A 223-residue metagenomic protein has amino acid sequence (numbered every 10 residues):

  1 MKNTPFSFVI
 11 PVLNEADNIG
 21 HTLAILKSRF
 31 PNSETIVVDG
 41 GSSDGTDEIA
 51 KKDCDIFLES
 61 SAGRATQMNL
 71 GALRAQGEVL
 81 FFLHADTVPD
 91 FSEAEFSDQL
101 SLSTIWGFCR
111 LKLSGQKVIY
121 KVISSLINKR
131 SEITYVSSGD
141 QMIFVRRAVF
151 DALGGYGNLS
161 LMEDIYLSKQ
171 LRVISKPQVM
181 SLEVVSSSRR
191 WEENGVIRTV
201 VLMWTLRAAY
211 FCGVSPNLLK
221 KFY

Functional and structural regions predicted by a protein language model:
M1, K169-Y223: Hydrophobic helical membrane-anchoring modules
P5-S7, E34, Y166: Cell-envelope/extracellular polymer assembly enzymes that use nucleotide-activated donors
N14-S28: Short, well-formed alpha-helical segments that are part of the catalytic scaffolds of diverse glycosyltransferases
D17-H21, D44-K52: Acidic helix N-cap motif at the loop->helix transition within catalytic regions of sugar-transfer enzymes
D39-D47, T87-V88: A conserved acidic beta->alpha catalytic loop
D47-R74: Conserved donor nucleotide-binding strand/loop of the catalytic core
L80: Short aromatic/hydrophobic "clamp" motif used to bind/position activated sugar donors
F91-I119: Conserved donor NDP-sugar-binding/catalytic core segment of glycosyltransferases
